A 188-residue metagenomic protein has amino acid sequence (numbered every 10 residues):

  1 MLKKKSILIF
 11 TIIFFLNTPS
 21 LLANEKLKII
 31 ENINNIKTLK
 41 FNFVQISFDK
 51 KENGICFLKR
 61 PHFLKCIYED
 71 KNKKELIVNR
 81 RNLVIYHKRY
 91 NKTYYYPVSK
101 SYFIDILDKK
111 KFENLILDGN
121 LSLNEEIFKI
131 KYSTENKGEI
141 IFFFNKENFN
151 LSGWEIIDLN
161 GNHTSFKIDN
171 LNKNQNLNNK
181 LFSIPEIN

Functional and structural regions predicted by a protein language model:
M1-L8: Bacterial N-terminal signal peptides that target proteins for export
I9-N17: Bacterial N-terminal signal peptides
L21-A23: Boundary at the C-terminal end of the N-terminal hydrophobic targeting segment
E31-K51: A short, Trp-centered hydrophobic/proline-enriched beta-strand micro-motif
F43, L64-Y68, L83-Y86, I130 (+1 more regions): Short hydrophobic/aromatic-rich beta-strand segments that constitute the beta-sheet cores of beta-sandwich/beta-barrel
C56-D105, T164: An acidic-aromatic
R89-I127: Flexible, surface-exposed loop/linker segments and immediately adjacent secondary-structure boundaries
N114-N188: Gly/Pro-enriched, hydrophobic low-complexity segments that function as extracytoplasmic propeptides/linkers
